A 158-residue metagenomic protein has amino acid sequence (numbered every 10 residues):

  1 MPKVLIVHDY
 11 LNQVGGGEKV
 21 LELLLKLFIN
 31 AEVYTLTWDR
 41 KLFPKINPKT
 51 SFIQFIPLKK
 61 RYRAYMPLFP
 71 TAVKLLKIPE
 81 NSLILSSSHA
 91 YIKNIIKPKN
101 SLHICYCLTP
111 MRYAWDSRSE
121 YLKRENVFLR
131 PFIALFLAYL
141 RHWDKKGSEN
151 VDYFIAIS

Functional and structural regions predicted by a protein language model:
P2-N12, L36-T37: Nucleotide-activated donor-dependent transferases that construct or modify glycoconjugates
L5-H8, I56-R61, E125-I133: Short, basic, glycine/proline-bearing loop/turn elements
Q13, K41-F43, I92-I96, R112-W115: Short catalytic/ligand-binding loop motif for oxyanion handling, primarily in non-cytosolic enzymes, centered on
G17-L27: Short amphipathic alpha-helix
L27-K93: Active-site donor-binding segments of glycosyltransferases and PAPS-dependent sulfotransferases
L83-L85, K97-N126: Active-site proximal beta-strand in glycosyltransferases
S88-H89, T109, I155-S158: Helix N-cap/beta->alpha junction signal
K123, L129-F154: Membrane-proximal helix-turn-helix segments that form the acceptor-binding/catalytic region of lipid-linked
